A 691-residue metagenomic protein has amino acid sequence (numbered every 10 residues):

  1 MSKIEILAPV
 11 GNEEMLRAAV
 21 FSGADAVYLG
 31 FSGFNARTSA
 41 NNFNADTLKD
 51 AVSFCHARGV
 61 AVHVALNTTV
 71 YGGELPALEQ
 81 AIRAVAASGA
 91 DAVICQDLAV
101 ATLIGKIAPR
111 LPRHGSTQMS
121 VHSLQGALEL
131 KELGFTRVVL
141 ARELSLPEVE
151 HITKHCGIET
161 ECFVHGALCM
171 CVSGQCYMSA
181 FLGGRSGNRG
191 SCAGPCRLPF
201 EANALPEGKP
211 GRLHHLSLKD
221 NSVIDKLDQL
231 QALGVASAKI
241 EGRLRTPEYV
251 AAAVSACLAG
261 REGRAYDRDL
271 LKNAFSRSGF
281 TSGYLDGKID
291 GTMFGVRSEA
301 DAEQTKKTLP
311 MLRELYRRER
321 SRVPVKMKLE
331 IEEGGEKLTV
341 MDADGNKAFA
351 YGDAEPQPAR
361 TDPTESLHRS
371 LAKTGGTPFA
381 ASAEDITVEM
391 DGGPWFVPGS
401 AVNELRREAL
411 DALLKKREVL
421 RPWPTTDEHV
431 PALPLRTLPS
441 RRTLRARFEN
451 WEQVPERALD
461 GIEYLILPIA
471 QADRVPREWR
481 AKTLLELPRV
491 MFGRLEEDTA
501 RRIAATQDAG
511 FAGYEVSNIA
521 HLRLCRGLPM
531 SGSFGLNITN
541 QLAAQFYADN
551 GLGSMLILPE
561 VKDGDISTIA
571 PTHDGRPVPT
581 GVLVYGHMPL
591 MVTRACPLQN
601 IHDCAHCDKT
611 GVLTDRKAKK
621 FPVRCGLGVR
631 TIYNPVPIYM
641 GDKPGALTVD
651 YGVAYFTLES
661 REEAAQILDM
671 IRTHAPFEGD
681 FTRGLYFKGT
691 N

Functional and structural regions predicted by a protein language model:
M1-S22, A26-R37, A51-V52, R58-A86 (+5 more regions): Surface-exposed amphipathic alpha-helical tracts and adjacent flexible/coil segments at the periphery of soluble enzymes
F43-L48: Glycine-rich, highly charged phosphate/nucleotide-binding loops
M119: Conserved catalytic-core segments of large NTP-driven translation/proteostasis enzymes
H122: Active-site PLP-lysine loop of aminotransferase-like
